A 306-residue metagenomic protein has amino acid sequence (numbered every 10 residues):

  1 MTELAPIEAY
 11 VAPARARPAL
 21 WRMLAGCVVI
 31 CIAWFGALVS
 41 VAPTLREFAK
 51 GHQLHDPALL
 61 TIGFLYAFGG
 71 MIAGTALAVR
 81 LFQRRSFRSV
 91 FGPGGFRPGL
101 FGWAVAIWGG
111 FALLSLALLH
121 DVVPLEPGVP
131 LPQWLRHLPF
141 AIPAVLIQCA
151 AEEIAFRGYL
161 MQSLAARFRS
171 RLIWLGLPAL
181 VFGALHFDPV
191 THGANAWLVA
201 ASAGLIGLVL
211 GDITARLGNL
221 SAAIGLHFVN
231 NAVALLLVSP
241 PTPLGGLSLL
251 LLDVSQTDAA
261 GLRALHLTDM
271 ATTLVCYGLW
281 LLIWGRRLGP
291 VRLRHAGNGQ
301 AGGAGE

Functional and structural regions predicted by a protein language model:
M1-R84, S248-E306: N-terminal, membrane-interfacial amphipathic/helix-forming hydrophobic leader that caps and precedes the first
A12-C31, T61-F64, R88, P93-A106 (+1 more regions): Alpha-helical transmembrane segments and their helix-start/interface "positive-inside/aromatic belt" motifs in integral
A19-C27, D56, L60-F64, F68 (+10 more regions): Residue-level signature of transmembrane alpha-helical entry/exit and packing/kink sites in multi-pass membrane
V28-G36, L65, G69-G70, G109-G110 (+2 more regions): Membrane-embedded alpha-helical segments of transport systems, primarily multispan ion/solute transporters
R46-A58, F87-A151, M161-R167: Juxtamembrane helix-loop-helix connectors linking adjacent transmembrane helices in multi-pass membrane enzymes
A67-T75, V105-S115, G176-L180: Hydrophobic alpha-helical transmembrane segments of multi-pass integral membrane proteins
A73-S89, A117, A151-A155: Juxtamembrane interface elements at the cytosolic ends of transmembrane helices in multi-pass membrane proteins
L138-G305: Transmembrane helix-loop-helix hairpins at the membrane interface of multi-pass integral membrane proteins
